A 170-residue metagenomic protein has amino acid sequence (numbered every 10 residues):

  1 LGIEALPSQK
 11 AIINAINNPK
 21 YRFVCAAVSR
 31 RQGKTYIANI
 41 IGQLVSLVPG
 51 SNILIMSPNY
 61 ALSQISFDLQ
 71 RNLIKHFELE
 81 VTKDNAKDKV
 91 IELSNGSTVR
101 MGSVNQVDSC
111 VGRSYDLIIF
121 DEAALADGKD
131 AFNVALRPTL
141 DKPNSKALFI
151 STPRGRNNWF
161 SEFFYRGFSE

Functional and structural regions predicted by a protein language model:
L1-E170: Phosphate/NTP-binding elements of NTP-utilizing enzymes
